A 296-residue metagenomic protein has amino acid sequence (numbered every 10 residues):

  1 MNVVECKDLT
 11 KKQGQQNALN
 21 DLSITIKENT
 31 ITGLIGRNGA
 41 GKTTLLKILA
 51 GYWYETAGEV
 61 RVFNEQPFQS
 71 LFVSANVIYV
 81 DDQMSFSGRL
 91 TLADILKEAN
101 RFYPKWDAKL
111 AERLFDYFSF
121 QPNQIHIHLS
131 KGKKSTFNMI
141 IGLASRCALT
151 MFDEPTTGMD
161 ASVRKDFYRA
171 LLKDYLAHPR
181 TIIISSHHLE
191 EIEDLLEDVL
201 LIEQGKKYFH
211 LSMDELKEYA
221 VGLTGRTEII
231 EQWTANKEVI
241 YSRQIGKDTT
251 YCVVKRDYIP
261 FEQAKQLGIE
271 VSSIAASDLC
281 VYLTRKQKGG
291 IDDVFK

Functional and structural regions predicted by a protein language model:
T32-R37: The feature captures the beta-strand-to-loop junction immediately N-terminal to the Walker
A50: Helix-to-loop junction immediately C-terminal to a conserved catalytic motif
G58-F72: Conserved ABC transporter NBD signature motif
F72, Y79-N138: ABC-family P-loop ATPase nucleotide-binding domains
T150-E154: Catalytic Walker B motif of ABC-type/P-loop ATPase nucleotide-binding domains
Y168, L172-I183, H187-V254: ABC transporter nucleotide-binding domain
K247-K296: C-terminal coupling/interaction segments
